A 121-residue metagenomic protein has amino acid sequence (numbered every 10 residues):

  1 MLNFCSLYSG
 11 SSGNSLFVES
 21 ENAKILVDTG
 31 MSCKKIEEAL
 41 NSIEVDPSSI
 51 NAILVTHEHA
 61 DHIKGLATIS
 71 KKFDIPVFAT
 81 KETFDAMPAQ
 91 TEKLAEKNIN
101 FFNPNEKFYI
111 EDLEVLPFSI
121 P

Functional and structural regions predicted by a protein language model:
M1-I43: Conserved beta-strand hairpin/beta-sheet module of binuclear metal-dependent hydrolase folds, prominently
N3-S6, G30-S32, I53-T56, P117-I120: Short, flexible loop segments at the rims of nucleotide/cofactor-binding pockets, characterized by
N14, A23, S49-N51, K71-F73 (+2 more regions): A generic structural signal for short beta-strands and their flanking turns/coil linkers
S15-L16, H57-H59, F108-D112: Short, solvent-exposed polar/charged micro-motifs at secondary-structure junctions
V18, D28, H57, V77 (+1 more regions): Divalent metal-coordination and catalytic microenvironments
K34-T83: Active-site metal-binding motif and surrounding structural segment of the metallo-beta-lactamase
K81-P121: Metallo-beta-lactamase
